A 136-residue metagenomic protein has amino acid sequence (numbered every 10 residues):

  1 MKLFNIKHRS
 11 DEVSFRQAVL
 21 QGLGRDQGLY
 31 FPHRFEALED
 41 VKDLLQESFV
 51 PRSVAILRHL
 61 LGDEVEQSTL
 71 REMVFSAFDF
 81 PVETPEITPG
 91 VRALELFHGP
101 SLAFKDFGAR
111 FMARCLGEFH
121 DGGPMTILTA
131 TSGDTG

Functional and structural regions predicted by a protein language model:
M1-G136: PLP-dependent amino-acid enzyme catalytic core
